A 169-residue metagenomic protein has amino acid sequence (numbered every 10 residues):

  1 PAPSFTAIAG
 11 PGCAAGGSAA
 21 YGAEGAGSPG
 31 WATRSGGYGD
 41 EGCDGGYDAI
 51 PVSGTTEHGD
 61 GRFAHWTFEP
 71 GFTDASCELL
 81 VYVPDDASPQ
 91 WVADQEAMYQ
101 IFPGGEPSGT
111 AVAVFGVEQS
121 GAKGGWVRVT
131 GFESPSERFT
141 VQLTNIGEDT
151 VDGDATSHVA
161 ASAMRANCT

Functional and structural regions predicted by a protein language model:
P1-P29, T33, T169: N-terminal low-complexity, Pro/Thr-rich disordered segments that flank secretion/membrane-targeting signals
P29-W66: Surface-exposed, low-complexity/disordered Ser/Thr/Gly/Pro/Asn-rich loops and linkers
P51-G54, R62-W66, P70-W91: A short beta-strand element within beta-rich, extracytoplasmic domains of secreted/secretory-pathway proteins
T56, A64-S76, G104-G105, V129-E137: Extracellular and analogous surface-interaction loops
C77-V81, R138-G147: Extracellular beta-strand-rich recognition modules
A87-G109: Short, surface-exposed beta-strand/strand-loop-strand elements in extracellular ectodomains
G104-S136: Extracellular carbohydrate recognition and processing domains and analogous Trp-centered ligand-binding platforms
V141-A160: Short beta-strand-plus-loop segments that form exposed binding edges in beta-rich domains
